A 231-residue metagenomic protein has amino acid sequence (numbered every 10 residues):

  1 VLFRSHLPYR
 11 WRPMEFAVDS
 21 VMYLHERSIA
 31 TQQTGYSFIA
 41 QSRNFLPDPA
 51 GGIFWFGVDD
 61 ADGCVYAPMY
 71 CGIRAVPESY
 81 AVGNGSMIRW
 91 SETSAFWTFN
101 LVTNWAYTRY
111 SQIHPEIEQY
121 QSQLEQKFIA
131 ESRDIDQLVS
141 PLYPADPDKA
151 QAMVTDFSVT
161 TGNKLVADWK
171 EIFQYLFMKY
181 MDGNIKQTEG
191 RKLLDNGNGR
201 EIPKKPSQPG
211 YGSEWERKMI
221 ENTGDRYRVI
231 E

Functional and structural regions predicted by a protein language model:
S5, R10, M22, Q32 (+1 more regions): Glycine-rich anion/phosphate-binding loop at the beta-strand->alpha-helix junction
L7, R12, A67, I202-K205: Intrinsic-disorder/low-complexity coil detector
W11-H25: Flexible, glycine/threonine-enriched loop-and-boundary segments that flank and lead into catalytic domains of large
S28-I29, Y36-A40, F45-P68: Long C-terminal appendages of very large multidomain proteins
V58-A61, M69-E231: Charged low-complexity "KEKE/polyampholyte" interaction tracts
